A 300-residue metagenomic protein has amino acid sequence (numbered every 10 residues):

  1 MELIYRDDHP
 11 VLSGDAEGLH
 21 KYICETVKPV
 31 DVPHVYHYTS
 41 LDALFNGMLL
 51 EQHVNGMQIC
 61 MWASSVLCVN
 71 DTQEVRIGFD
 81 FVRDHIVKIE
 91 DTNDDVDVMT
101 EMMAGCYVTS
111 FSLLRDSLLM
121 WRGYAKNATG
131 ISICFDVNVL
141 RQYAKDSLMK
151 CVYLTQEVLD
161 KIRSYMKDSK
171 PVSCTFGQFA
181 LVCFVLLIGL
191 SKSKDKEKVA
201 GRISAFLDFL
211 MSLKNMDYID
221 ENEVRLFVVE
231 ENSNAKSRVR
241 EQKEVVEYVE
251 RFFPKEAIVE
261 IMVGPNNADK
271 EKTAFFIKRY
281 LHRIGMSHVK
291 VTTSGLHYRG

Functional and structural regions predicted by a protein language model:
M1-G300: Partner-binding and oligomerization surfaces adjacent to conserved cores of proteins that assemble macromolecular
